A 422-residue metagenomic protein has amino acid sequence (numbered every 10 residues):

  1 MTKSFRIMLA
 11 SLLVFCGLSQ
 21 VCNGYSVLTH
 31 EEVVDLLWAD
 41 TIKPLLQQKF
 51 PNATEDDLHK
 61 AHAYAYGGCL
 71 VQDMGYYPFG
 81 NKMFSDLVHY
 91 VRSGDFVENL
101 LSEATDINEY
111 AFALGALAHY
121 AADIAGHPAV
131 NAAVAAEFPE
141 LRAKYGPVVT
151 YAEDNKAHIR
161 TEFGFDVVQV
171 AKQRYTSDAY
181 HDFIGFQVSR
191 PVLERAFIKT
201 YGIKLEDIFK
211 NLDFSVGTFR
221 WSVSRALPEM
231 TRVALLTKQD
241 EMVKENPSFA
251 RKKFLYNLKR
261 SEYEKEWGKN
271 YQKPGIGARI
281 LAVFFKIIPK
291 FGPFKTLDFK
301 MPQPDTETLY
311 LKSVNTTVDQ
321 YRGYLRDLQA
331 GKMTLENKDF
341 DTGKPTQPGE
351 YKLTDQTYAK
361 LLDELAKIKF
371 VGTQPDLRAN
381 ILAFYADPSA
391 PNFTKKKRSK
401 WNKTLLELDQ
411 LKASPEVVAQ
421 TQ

Functional and structural regions predicted by a protein language model:
M1-L9: Bacterial N-terminal signal peptides that target proteins for export
F15-C22: C-terminal segment of classical bacterial N-terminal signal peptides
C22-A111, I124-D207, S222, L236-D240 (+1 more regions): N-terminal, motif-rich segments that launch catalysis or mediate targeting to/interaction with membranes, typified by
A116, Y120-I124: Catalytic glutamate of the conserved HExxH
Y120, D213-G217: A short structural micro-motif
E206-F214: Ordered core of a single globular domain
G217-K244: Extended, H/D-rich, highly charged conserved domains that either
